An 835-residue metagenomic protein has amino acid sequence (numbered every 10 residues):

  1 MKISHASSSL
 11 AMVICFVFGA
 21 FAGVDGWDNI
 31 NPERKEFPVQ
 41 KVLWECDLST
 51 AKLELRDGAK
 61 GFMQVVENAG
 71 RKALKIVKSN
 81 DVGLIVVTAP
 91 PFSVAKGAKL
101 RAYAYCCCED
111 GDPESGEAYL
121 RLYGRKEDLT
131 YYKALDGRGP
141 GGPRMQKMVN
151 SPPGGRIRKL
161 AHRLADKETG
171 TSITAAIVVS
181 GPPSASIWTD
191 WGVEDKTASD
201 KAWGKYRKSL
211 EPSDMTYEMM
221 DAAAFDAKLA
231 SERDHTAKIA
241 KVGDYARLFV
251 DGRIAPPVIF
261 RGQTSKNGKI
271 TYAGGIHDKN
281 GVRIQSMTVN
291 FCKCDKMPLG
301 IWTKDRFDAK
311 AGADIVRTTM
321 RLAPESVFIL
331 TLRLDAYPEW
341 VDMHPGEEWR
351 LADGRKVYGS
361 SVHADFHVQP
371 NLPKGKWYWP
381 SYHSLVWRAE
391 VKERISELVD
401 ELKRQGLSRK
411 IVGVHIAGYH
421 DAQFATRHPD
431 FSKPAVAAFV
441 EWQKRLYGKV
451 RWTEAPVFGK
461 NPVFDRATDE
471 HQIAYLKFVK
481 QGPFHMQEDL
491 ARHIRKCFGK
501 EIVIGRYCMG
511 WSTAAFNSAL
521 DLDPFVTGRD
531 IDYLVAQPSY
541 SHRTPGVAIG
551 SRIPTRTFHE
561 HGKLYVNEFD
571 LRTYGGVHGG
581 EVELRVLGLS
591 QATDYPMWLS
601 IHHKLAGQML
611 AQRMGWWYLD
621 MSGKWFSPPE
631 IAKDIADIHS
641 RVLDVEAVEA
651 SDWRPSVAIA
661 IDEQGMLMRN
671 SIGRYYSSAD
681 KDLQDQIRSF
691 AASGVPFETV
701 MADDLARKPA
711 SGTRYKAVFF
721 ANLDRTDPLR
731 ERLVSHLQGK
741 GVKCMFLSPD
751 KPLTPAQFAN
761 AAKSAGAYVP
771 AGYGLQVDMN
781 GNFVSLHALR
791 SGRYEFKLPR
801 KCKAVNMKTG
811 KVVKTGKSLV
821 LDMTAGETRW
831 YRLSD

Functional and structural regions predicted by a protein language model:
S9-A20: Bacterial N-terminal signal peptides
G23-A230: Extracellular and organelle-lumenal recognition/adhesion modules and their flexible linkers in secreted
P183-A185, W203-Y217, D342-D532, Q537-Y540 (+2 more regions): Polysaccharide-binding and catalytic clefts of secreted carbohydrate-active enzymes
W203, L210, D221, L229-A230 (+2 more regions): Carbohydrate-binding surfaces of carbohydrate-active enzymes
T216-H277, A647-V648: N-terminal carbohydrate-binding accessory modules
I254-S265, T288-K310, P373-E393, A467-H485 (+7 more regions): The substrate-binding groove and active-site-proximal loops of carbohydrate-active enzymes, especially glycoside
T264-D278, E401, A514-T527, W598-A606 (+1 more regions): Short, acidic/polar
T271-V368, A389-E390, V399-K403, M486-C497: Aromatic-lined substrate-binding rim segments of carbohydrate-active enzymes
